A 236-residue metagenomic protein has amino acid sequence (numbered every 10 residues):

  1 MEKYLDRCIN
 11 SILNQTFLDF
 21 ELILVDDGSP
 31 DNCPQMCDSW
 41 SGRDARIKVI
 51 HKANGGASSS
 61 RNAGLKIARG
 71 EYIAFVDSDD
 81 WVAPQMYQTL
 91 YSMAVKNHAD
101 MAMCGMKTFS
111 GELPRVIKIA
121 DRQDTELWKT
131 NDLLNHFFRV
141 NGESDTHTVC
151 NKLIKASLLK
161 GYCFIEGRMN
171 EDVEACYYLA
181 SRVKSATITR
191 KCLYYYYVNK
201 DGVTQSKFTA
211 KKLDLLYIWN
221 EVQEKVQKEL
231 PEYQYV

Functional and structural regions predicted by a protein language model:
M1-N14: Short, well-formed alpha-helical segments that are part of the catalytic scaffolds of diverse glycosyltransferases
S11, L18, D26-Q35, A53-G56 (+1 more regions): A conserved acidic beta->alpha catalytic loop
D19-E21, A45-K48, H98-D100, S185: Structural signature of beta-strand start/N-cap positions in the alpha/beta core of ABC transporter nucleotide-binding
K52-A68, W81: Glycine-rich, basic loop-to-helix element that forms the pyrophosphate-binding segment of sugar-nucleotide handling
A57, S78-T187, Y197-A210: Donor-binding/catalytic cores of nucleotide-activated saccharide and glycerol-phosphate transferases/polymerases
I73: Short aromatic/hydrophobic "clamp" motif used to bind/position activated sugar donors
T148, Y197-V236: C-terminal subregions of glycosyltransferases and related glycan-biosynthesis enzymes
